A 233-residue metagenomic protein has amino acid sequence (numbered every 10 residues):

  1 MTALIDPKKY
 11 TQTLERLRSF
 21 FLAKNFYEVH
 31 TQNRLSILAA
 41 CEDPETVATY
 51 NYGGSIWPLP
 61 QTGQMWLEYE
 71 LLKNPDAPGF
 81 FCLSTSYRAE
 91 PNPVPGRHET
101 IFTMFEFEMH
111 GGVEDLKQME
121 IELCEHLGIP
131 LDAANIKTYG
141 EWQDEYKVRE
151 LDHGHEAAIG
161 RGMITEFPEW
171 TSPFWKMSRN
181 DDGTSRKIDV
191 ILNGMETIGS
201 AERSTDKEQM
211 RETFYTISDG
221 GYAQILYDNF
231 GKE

Functional and structural regions predicted by a protein language model:
M1-T46: TRNA-binding/sensing appendages of the translation machinery
L14-R18, H30, G63, S84 (+1 more regions): Short, well-ordered alpha-helical packing segments
F26-H30, I129, D219: Short aromatic/hydrophobic-glycine micro-motifs
E45-E114, Q118-M119, P130-E233: A translation/RNA-centric and nucleic-acid-associated enzymatic feature enriched in Class II aminoacyl-tRNA synthetases
